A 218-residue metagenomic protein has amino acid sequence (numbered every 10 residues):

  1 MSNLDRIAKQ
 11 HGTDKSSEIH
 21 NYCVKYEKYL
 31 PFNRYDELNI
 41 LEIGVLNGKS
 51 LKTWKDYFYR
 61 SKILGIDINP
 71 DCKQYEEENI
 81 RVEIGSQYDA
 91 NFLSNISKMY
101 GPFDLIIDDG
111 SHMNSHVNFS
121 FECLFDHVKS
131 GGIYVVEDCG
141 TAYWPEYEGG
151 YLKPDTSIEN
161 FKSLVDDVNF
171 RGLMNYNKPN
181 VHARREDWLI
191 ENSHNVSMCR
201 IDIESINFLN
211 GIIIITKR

Functional and structural regions predicted by a protein language model:
M1-I107, S111-V136, G140-R218: A short alpha-helical cap/connector motif
